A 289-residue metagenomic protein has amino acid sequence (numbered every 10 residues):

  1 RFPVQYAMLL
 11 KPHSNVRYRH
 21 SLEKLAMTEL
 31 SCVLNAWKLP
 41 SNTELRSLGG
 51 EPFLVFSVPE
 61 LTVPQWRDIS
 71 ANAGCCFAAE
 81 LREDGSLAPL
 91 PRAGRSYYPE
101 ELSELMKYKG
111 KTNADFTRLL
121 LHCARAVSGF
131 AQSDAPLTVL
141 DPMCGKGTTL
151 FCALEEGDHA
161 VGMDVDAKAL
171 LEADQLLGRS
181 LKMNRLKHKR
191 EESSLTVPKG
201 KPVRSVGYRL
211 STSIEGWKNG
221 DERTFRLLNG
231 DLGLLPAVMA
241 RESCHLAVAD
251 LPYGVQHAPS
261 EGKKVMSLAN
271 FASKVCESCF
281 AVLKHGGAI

Functional and structural regions predicted by a protein language model:
R1-L34, V58-Q65, I69-A73, L81-L140 (+1 more regions): Class I S-adenosyl-L-methionine-dependent methyltransferase catalytic core
N35-P40: Short secondary-structure junctions
T43-G49: Short beta-strand
G50-E60: A generic structural motif
